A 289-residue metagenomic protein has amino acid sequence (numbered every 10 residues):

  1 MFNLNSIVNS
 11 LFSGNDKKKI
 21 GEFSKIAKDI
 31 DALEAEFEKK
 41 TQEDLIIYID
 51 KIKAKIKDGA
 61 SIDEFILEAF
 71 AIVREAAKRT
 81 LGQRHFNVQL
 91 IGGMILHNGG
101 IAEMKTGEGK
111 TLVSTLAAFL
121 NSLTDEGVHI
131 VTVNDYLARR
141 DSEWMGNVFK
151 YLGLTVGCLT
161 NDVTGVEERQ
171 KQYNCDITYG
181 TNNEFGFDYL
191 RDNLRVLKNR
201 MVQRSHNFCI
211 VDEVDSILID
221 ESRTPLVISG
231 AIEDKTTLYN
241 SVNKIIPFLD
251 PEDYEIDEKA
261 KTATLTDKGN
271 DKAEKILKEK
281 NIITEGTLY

Functional and structural regions predicted by a protein language model:
M1-Y289: Conserved P-loop NTPase motor core
